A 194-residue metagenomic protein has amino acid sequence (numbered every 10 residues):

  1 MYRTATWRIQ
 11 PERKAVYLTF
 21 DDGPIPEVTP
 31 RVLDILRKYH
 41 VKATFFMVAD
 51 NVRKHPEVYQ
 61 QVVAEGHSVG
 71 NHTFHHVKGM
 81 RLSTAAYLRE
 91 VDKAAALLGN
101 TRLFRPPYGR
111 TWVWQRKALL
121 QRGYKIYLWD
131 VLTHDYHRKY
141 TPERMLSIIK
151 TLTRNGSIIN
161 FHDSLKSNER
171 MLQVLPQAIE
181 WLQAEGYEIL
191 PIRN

Functional and structural regions predicted by a protein language model:
M1-M80, A86, D92-K93, N100-T101 (+1 more regions): Active-site beta->alpha N-cap acidic-glycine motif
F20-D21, W129, I159-H162: Active-site flanking residues adjacent to catalytic metal/cofactor-binding acidic residues
L33-K42, H67-S68, T84-V113, K117-L120 (+2 more regions): CE4/NodB-like, metal-dependent polysaccharide N-deacetylase domain that modifies extracellular/periplasmic N-acetylated
A49-V52, H75-K78, R110, L132-D135 (+1 more regions): Short histidine/acidic/glycine/proline-rich micro-motifs that form metal- and phosphate-coordinating active-site loops
Q60, T84-V91, T141-S147, L172-P176: Charged helix-capping and loop-helix junction motifs
R102, R110, Q115-L152, G186-N194: His/Asp/Glu-enriched short active-site or ligand-binding loop at hydrolase and phosphoryl-transfer sites
K150-R193: Catalytic grooves of carbohydrate-active enzymes
